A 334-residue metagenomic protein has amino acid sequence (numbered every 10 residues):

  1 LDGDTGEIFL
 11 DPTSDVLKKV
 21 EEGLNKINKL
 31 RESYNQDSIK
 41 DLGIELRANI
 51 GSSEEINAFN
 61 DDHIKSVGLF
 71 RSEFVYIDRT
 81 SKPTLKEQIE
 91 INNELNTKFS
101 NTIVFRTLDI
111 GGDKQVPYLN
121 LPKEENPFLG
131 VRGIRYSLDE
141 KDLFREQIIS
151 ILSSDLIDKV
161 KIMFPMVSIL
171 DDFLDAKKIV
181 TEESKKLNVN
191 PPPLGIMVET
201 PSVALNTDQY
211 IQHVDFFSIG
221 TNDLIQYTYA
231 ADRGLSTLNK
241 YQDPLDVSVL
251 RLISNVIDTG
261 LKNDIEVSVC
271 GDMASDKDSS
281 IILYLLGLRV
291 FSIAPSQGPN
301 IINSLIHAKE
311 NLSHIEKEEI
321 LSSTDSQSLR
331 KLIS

Functional and structural regions predicted by a protein language model:
L1-V16: Conserved glycine-bearing catalytic or ligand-binding loops at nucleotide- and phosphate-handling centers of large
V20-S334: Conserved alpha/beta-domain cores
